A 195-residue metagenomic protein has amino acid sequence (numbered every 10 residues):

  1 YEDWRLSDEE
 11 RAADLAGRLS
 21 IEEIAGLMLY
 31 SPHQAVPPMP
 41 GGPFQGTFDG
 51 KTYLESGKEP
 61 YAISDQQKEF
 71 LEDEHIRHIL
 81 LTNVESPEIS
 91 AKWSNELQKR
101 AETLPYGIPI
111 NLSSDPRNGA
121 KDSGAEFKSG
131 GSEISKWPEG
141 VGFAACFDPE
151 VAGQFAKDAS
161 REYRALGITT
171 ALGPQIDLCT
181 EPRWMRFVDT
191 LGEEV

Functional and structural regions predicted by a protein language model:
Y1-V195: N-terminal beta-rich core of secreted/periplasmic extracellular enzymes
